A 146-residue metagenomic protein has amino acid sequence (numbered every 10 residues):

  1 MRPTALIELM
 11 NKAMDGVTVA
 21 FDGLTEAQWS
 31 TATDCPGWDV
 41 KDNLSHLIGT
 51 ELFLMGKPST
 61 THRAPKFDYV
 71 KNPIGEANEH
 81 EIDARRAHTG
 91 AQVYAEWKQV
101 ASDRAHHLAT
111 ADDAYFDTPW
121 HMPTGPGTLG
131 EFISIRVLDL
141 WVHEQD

Functional and structural regions predicted by a protein language model:
M1-A5, L52-T110, Y115-F116: Short, helix-capping/interhelical loops that line the mouth of catalytic, cofactor-, or ligand-binding pockets
M1-G37, S45: Basic, Lys/Arg-rich alpha-helical nucleic-acid-recognition elements, primarily the DNA-binding modules of transcription
L6-A13, V93-E96, V100, F132-D139: Amphipathic alpha-helix face/heptad-repeat signature
A13-A20, T50, V100-D103, H107-T110 (+2 more regions): Amphipathic, well-ordered alpha-helical segments in soluble domains
D15, S30-N72, P119-D146: Short, contiguous alpha-helical
V19-A20, Q28, R86-A87, E131-I133: Alpha-helical interaction segments
T25, T89, A111-D112, T124-T128: General structural signal for secondary-structure boundaries
